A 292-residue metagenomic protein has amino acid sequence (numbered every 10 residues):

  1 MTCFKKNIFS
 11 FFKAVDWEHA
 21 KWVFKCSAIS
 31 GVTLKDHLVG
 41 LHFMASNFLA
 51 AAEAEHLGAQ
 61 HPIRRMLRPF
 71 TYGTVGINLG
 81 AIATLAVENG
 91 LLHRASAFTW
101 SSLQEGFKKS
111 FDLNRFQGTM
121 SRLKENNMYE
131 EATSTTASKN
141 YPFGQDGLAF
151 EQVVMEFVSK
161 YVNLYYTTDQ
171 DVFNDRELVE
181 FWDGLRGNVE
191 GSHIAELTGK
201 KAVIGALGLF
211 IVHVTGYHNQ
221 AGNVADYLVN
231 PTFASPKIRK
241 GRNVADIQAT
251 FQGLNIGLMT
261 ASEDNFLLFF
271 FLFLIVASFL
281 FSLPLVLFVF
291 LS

Functional and structural regions predicted by a protein language model:
M1-S292: Long, compositionally biased charged/polar stretches
